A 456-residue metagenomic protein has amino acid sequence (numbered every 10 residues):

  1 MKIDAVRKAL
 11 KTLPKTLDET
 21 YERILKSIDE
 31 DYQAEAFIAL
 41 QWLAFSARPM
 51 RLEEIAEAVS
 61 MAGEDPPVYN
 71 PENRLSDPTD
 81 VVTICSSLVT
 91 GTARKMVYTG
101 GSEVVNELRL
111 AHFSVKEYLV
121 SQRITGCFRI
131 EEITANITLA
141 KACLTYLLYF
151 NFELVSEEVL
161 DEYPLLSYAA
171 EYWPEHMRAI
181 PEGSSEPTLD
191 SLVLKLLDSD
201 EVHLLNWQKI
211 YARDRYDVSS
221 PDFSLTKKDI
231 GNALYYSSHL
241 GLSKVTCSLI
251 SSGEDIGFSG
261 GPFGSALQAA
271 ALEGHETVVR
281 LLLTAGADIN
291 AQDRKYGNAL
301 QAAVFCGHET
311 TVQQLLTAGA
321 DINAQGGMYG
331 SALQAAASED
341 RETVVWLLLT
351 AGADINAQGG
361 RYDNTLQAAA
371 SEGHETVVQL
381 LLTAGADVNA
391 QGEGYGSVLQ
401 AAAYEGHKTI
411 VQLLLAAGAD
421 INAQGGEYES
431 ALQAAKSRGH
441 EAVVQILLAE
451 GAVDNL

Functional and structural regions predicted by a protein language model:
M1-S259, A269, E273: Leucine/isoleucine-rich amphipathic helices and adjacent mixed helix/strand linkers that form non-membrane
S224-L234, F258-Q268, Q292-Q301, Q325-Q334 (+3 more regions): Ankyrin-repeat boundary/"N-cap" motif
K244-V245, T277-V278, T310-T311, T343-V344 (+3 more regions): Conserved ankyrin/ankyrin-like repeat signature
C247-I256, R280-D288, Q313-D321, W346-D354 (+3 more regions): Ankyrin repeat domain, specifically the short helix-to-loop turn at the C-terminus of the second helix of each repeat
G297-N298, Q313-Q314, G330-S331, A335 (+10 more regions): Conserved positions within tandem-repeat grammars
Y428-L456: Leucine-rich solenoid repeat scaffolds
